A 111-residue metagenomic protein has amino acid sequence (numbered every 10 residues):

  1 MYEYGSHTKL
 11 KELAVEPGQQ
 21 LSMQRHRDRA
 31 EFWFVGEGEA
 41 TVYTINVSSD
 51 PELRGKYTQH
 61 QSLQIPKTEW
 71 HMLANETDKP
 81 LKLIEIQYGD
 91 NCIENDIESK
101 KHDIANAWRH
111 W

Functional and structural regions predicted by a protein language model:
M1-A30, I86: A short glycine-rich, His/Asp/Glu-containing loop-to-beta-strand
Q19, D28-R29, E39, E69-W70 (+2 more regions): A generic "binding-loop/recognition-motif" signal
D28-V47: Glycine- and acidic-residue-biased ligand/ion/polar-headgroup-sensing regions
N46-W70: Short acidic-glycine-tyrosine-enriched beta hairpin
V47, M72-W111: Double-stranded beta-helix
